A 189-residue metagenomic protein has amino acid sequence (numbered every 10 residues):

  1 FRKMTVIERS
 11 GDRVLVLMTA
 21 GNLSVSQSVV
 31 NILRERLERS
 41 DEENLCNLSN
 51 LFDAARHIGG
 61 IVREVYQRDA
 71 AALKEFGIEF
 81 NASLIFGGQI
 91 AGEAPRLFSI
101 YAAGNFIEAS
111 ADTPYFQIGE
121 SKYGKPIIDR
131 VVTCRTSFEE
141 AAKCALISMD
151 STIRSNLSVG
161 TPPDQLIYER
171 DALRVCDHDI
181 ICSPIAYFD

Functional and structural regions predicted by a protein language model:
F1-A71, I118-K125, D129, T136: Conserved short S/T/G-enriched processing/targeting/catalytic segments and their helical context
T19-A20, G87-Q89: Short His-Asn-centered micro-motif
I61, V65-R68, E75-A82, G88-Q89 (+1 more regions): A two-mode feature
